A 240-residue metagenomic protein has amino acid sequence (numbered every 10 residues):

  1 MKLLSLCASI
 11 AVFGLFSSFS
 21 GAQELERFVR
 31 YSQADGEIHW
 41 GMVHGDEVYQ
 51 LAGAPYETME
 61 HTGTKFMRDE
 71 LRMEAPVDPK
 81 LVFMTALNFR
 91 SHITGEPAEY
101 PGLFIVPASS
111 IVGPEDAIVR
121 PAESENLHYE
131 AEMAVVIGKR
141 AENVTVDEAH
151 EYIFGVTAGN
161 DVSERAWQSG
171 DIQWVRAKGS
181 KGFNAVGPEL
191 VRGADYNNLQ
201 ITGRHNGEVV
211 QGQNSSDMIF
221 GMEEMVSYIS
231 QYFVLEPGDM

Functional and structural regions predicted by a protein language model:
M1-S5: Positively charged n-region of N-terminal signal peptides that target proteins for export
C7-S17: Bacterial N-terminal signal peptides
G21-P101, A194: N-terminal non-catalytic cap/leader segment that marks the start of a structured domain
P101-P114, Y129: Structural signature of FAD isoalloxazine-binding scaffolds in flavoprotein oxidoreductases
E142-T157: N-terminal accessory regions of nucleic-acid-interacting proteins
R165-M240: Catalytic-pocket segment enriched in acidic/His residues
